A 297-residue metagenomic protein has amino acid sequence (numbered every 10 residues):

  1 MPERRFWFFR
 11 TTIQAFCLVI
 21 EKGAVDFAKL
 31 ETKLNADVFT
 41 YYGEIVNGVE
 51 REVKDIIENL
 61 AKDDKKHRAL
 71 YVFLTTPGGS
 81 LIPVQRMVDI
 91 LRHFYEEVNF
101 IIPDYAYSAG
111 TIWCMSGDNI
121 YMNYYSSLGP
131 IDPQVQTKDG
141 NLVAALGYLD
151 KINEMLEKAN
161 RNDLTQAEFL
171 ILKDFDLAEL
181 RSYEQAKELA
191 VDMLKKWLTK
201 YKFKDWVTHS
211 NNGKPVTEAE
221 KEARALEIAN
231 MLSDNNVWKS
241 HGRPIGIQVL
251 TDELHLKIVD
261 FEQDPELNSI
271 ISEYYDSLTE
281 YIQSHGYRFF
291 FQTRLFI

Functional and structural regions predicted by a protein language model:
P2-I297: Terminal-region recognition feature
